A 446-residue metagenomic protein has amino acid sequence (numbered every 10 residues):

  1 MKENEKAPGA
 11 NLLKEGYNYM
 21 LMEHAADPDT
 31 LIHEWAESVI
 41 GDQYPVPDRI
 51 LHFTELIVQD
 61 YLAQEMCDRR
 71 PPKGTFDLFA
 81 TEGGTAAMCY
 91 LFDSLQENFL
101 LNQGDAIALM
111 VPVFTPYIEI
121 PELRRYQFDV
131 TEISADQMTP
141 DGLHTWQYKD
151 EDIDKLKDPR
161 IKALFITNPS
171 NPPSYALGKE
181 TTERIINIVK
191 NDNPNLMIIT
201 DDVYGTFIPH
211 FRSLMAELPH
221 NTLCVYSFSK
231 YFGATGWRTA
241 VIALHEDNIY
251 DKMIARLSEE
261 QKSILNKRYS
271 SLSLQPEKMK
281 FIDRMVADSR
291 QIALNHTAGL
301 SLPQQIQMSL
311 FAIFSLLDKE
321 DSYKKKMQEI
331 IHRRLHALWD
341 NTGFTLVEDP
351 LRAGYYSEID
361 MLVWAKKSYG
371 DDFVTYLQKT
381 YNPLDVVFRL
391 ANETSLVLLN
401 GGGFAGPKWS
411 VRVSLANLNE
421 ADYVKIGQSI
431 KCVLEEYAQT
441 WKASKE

Functional and structural regions predicted by a protein language model:
M1-H52, L56, A298: N-terminal "arm"/small-domain region of PLP-dependent enzymes with the aminotransferase-like
E5-E15, S38-P47, Q137-Q147, P173-K179 (+3 more regions): Short, flexible/disordered intra-domain loops and linkers
G9-A10, M215-K280: Active-site PLP attachment segment
W35-N193, G205-P219, L223, S444: Conserved core of the PLP fold type I
V46-L56, D60, Q64-P72, K262 (+2 more regions): PLP-dependent enzyme catalytic core of the Aspartate aminotransferase-like
D201-D202: Walker B catalytic acidic pair
K262-D318: Extended, charge-rich helix/loop segments that form flexible, surface "patches" used to engage negatively charged
P303-W339, L346-T375, F404: Conserved glycine-rich beta-strand-loop-beta hairpin in the small C-terminal domain of fold type I
